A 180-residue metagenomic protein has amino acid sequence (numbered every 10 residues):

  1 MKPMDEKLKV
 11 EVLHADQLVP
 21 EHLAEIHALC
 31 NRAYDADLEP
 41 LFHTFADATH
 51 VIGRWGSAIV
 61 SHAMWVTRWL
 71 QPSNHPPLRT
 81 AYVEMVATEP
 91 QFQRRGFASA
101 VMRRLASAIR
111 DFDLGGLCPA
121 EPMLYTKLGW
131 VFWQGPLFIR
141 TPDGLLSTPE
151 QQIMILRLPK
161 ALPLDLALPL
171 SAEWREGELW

Functional and structural regions predicted by a protein language model:
M1-P20, S171-L179: Conserved N-terminal entry element of GNAT/NAT acetyltransferase domains
V12-V86: A conserved beta-strand-loop-helix scaffold within acyl/acetyltransferase catalytic domains
W55-A58, Q91, R157-L162: Short loop segments at secondary-structure junctions
M64-V66, S99-G116, L124-K127: Hydrophobic, well-ordered beta-alpha structural blocks that scaffold small-molecule cofactor pockets
R68-L70, Q91, P122: Short coil/turn motifs at secondary-structure junctions
V83, T88, Q93-S107: Conserved acetyl-CoA-binding loop-helix of GNAT-fold acetyltransferases
D111-G115, P119-L145: Conserved active-site alpha-helix within GNAT-family acetyltransferase domains
R140-W180: C-terminal "cap" of GNAT-fold acetyltransferases
